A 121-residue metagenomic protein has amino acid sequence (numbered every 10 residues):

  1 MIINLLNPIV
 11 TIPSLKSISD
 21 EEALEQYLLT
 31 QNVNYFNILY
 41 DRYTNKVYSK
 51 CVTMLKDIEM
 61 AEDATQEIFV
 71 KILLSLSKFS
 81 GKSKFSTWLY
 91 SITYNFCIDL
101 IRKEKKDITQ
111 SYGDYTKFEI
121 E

Functional and structural regions predicted by a protein language model:
M1-D41, N45: N-terminal module of bacterial RNA polymerase sigma factors
I9, K16-D20, D107-E121: Internal acidic/polar
E21, V33-N37, I58, E62 (+2 more regions): Short, structured helix-loop boundary elements
L28-L29, T53-K56, F69-K84, K103-E104: Sigma70-family region 2
Y40-I58, S75: Amphipathic, Lys/Arg- and hydrophobic-enriched alpha-helical face
S49, D63-V70, S83-N95: Structural recognition of an alpha-helix C-terminal capping motif at a helix-to-coil junction
K78-S80, Y94-S111: Arg/Lys-rich amphipathic alpha helix in sigma70-family domain 2
